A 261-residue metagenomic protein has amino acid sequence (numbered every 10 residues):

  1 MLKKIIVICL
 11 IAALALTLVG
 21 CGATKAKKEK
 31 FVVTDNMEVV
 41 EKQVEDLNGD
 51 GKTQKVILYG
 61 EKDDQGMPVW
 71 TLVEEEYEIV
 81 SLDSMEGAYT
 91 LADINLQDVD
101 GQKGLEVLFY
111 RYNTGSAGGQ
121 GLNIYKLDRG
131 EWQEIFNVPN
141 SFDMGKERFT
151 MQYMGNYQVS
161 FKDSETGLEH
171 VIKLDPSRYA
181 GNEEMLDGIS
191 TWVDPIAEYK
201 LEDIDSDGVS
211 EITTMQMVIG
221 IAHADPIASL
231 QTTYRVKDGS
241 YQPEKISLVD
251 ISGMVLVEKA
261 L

Functional and structural regions predicted by a protein language model:
M1-I5, L10-A12, G22: Positively charged n-region of N-terminal signal peptides that target proteins for export
V7, G22-D46, P68-W70, Y77-V80 (+1 more regions): N-terminal, intrinsically disordered, polar/charged segments of Gram-positive cell-envelope systems that serve as
I11, G22-V33, G119-L261: Acidic, small-residue rich beta-repeat scaffolds with periodic aromatic anchors
L18-G20: C-terminal motif of bacterial Sec signal peptides marking the signal peptidase cleavage site
E38-L47, L91-V99, E198-I204: Beta-propeller blade termini
G49-Y59, V99-R111, S206-M215: Acidic/hydrophobic-patterned starts of short beta strands in beta-sheet-rich repeat architectures
E61-D64, N113-S116, I219-A222: Short glycine/acidic-enriched loop and turn motifs that connect beta-strands
L91-N113, Q120-I124: Hydrophobic/aromatic-rich structural module bridging two neighboring secondary-structure elements via a short loop
